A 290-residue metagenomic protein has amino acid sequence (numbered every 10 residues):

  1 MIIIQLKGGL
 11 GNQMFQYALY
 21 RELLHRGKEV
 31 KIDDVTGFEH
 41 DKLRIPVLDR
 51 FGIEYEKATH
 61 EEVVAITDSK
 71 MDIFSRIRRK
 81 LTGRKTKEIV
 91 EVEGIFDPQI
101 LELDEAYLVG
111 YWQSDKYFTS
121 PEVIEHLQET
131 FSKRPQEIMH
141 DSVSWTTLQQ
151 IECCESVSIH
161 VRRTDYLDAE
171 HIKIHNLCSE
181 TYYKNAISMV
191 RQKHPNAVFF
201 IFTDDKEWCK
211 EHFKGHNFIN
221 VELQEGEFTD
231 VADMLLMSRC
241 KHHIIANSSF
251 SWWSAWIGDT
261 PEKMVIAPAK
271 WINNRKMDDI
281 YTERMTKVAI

Functional and structural regions predicted by a protein language model:
M1-I45: N-terminal pre-catalytic "stem/leader" segment of glycosyltransferase-like enzymes
M1-Q5, K31-D33, L108, C153-D165 (+2 more regions): Short hydrophobic beta-strand segments
G9-G11, T36-H40, Q113-F118, R162-Y166 (+5 more regions): Short, solvent-exposed loop/turn segments at secondary-structure junctions
L10, S188-R275: Donor-binding and catalytic core of enzymes assembling or modifying cell-surface/extracellular glycoconjugates
D41-I53, C209-N217, M277-T282: Short, aromatic/basic amphipathic alpha-helical patches
K42-M189, K193-N196: Secretory-pathway luminal glycosyltransferase catalytic domains
N273-I290: Leloir-type glycosyltransferase catalytic cores
